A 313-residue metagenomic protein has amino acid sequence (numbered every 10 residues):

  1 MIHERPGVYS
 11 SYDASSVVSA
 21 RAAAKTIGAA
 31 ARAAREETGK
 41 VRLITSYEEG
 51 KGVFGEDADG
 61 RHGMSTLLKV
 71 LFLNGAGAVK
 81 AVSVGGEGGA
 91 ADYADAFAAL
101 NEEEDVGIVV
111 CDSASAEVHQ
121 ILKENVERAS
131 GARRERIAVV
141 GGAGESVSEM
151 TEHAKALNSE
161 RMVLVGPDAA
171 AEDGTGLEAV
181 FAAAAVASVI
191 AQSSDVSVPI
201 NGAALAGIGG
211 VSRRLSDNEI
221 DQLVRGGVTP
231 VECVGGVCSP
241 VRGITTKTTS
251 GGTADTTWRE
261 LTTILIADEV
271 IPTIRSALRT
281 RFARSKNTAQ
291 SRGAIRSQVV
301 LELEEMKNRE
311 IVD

Functional and structural regions predicted by a protein language model:
M1-A78, G176, V189-D313: Structured, hydrophobic secondary-structure cores that serve as assembly/anchoring elements
G60-G202: Extracellular Cys-Trp
